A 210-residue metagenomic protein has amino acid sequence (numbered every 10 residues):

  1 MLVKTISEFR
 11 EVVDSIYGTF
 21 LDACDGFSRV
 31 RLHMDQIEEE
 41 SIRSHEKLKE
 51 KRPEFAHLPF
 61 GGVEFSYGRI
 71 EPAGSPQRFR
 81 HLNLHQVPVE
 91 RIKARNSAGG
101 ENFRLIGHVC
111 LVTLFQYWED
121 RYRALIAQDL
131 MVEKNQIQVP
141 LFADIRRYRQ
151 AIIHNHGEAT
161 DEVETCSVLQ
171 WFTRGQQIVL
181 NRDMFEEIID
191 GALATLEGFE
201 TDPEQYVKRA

Functional and structural regions predicted by a protein language model:
M1-L105, N135-P140, R147, V163-A210: Extended intrinsically disordered or low-complexity regions, especially N/C-terminal cytosolic tails and loops, rather
I70-Q77, V109, T113, H154-A159: Amphipathic, heptad-repeat alpha-helices with coiled-coil/zipper character that mediate oligomerization and scaffolding
F103-R123, F142, Q150-I153: Short, hydrophobic, well-ordered secondary-structure elements
E119-A127, Q150-D161, E197, T201: Charged/polar positions within long, soluble alpha-helices
I126-N135: Inter-helical turn/loop segments and adjacent helix faces that build the functional surface of alpha-helical bundle
